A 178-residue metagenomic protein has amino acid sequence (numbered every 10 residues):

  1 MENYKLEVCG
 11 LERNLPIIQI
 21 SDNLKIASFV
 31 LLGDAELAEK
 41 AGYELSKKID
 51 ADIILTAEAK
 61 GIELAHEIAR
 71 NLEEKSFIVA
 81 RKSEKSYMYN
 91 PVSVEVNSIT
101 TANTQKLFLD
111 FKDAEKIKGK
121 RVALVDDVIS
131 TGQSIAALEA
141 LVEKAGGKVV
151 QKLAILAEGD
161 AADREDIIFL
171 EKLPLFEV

Functional and structural regions predicted by a protein language model:
M1-A51: Active-site-facing substrate-recognition patch
Y4-K5, A136-V178: PRPP-dependent phosphoribosyltransferase catalytic core
D52, K120, V150: Conserved acidic residues
D52-E58: Short glycine-rich phosphate-binding loop at a beta-alpha junction
E58-L64, T131: Gly/Ser/Thr-rich loops at beta-strand to alpha-helix junctions that form or flank small-molecule/cofactor-binding
L64-L72, E139: Short Gly/Thr/Asp-enriched flexible loops that form oxyanion-binding sites at enzyme active sites
E73-K75, G146-G147: A short helix->loop->beta-strand "cap" motif at the edges of active sites that frequently abuts
S76-V122: Short, glycine/charge-rich flexible loops or terminal/linker lids adjacent to PRPP-binding catalytic cores
